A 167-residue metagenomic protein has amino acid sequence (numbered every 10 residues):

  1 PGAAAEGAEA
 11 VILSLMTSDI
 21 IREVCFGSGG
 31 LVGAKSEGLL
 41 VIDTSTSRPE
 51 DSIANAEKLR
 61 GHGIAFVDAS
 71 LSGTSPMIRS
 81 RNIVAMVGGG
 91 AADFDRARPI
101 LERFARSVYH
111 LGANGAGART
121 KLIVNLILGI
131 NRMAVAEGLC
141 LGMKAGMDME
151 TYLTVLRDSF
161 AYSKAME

Functional and structural regions predicted by a protein language model:
P1-A69: Rossmann-fold NAD(P) dinucleotide-binding segment
G2, S18, S72, N114 (+1 more regions): Residue-level "edge-of-site" marker
A10, G30, G61, E102 (+2 more regions): Residue-level marker of structural boundaries
V11, G29, R81-A85, N125 (+1 more regions): Short low-complexity, flexible loop/linker segments enriched in glycine and/or proline with clustered acidic
L15, G73-T74, F160: PG/GG-rich flexible active-site loop of Rossmann-like NAD(P)H-dependent oxidoreductases, especially the SDR superfamily
I42, A97, G138: Residue-level signature of catalytic and energy-coupling elements of molecular machines, predominantly ATP/GTP-dependent
T46-N125: Rossmann-fold dinucleotide-binding core
A116-E167: Helical "substrate-binding/catalytic lid" subdomain of Rossmann-like NAD(P)-dependent dehydrogenases/reductases
